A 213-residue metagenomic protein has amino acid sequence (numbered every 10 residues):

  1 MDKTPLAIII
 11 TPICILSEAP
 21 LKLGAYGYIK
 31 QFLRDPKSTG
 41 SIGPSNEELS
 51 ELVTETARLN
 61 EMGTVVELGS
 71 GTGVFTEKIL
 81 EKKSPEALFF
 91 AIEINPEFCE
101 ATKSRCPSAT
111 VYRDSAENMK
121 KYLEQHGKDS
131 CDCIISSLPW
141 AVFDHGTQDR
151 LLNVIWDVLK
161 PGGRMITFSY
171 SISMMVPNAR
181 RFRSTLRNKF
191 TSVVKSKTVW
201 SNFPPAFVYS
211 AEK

Functional and structural regions predicted by a protein language model:
A25-N60: Class I SAM-dependent methyltransferase Rossmann-like catalytic core, especially the SAM/SAH-binding loop
M62-G71: Conserved class I S-adenosyl-L-methionine
G73-E77: Glycine-rich SAM-binding Motif I of class I
N95: Conserved SAM/SAH-binding beta-strand->alpha-helix loop
C99-Q125: S-adenosyl-L-methionine
D149-P161: A short glycine-rich, Lys/Arg-flanked "PGG" loop and its adjoining helix->strand segment in the class I
G162-S169: Conserved beta-strand signature within the Rossmann-like core of class I S-adenosyl-L-methionine
N188-K213: Class I S-adenosyl-L-methionine
